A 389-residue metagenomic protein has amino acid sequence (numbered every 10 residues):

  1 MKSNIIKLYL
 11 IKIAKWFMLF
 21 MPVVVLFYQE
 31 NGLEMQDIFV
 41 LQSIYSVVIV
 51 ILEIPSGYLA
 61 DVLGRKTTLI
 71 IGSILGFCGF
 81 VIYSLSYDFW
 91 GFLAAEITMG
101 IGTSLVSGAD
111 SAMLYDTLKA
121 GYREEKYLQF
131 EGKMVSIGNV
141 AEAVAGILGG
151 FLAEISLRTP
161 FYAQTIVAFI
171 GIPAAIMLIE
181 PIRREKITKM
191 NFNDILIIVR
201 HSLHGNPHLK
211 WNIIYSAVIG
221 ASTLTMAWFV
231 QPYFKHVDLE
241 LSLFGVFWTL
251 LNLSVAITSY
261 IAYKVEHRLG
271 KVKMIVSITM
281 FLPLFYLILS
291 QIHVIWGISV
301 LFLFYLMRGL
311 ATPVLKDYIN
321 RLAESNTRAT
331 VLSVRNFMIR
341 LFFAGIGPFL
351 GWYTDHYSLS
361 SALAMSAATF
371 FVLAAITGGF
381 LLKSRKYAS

Functional and structural regions predicted by a protein language model:
K2, I179-I214: Juxtamembrane intracellular "pre-TM" segments in multi-pass secondary transporters
K7-L26, L41-Y58, T67-L69, L75-G76 (+8 more regions): Substrate-agnostic recognition of the 12-TM MFS/MFS-like secondary transporter fold
L19, F80-S84, I172-A175, S259 (+2 more regions): Structural signal for membrane-spanning alpha-helices in multi-pass inner-membrane proteins, emphasizing helix cores
N31, D61-V62, L85, A153-I155 (+4 more regions): Membrane-helix boundary and inter-helical linker elements of multi-pass secondary transporters
E34, G64-R65, D88, S156-L157 (+4 more regions): A helix-boundary/kink motif common to multi-pass secondary transporters, especially Major Facilitator Superfamily
R65-I71, P160, G270-S277, A362: Juxtamembrane helix-start motifs in multi-pass secondary transporters
I74-Y87, F92, M280-H293: C-terminal ends and interior cores of transmembrane alpha-helices in multi-pass membrane transporters/permeases
L157-P160, Q164-M190, G379-S389: Helix-loop junctions on the cytosolic side of multi-pass membrane transporters, especially the intracellular loop
